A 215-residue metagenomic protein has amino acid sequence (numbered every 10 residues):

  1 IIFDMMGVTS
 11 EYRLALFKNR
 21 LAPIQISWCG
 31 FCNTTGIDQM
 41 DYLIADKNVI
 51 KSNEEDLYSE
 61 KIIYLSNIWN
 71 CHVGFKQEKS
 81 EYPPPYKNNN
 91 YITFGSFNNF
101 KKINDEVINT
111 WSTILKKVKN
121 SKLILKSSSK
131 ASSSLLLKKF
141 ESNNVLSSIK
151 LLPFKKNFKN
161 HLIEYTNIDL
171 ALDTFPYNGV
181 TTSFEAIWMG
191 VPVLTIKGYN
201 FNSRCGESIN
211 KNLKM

Functional and structural regions predicted by a protein language model:
I1-V8: Short N-terminal targeting/anchoring amphipathic segment
D4, F97, K126, D173-T174 (+1 more regions): Thr-Gly-centered strand-to-loop micro-motif
V8, C29-N33, V49, Y177 (+1 more regions): Short, acidic/turn-prone active-site loops that include or flank metal/cofactor- and phosphate-binding residues
Y12, N157-H161, T182: Short acidic active-site motifs
N19-P84: Active-site-proximal region of nucleotide-activated glycan assembly enzymes, centered on histidine/acidic-rich loops
N67-N157, E164-T166: Conserved catalytic-core segment of nucleotide-activated headgroup transferases in glycan assembly
Y165-T166, L170, T174-M215: Catalytic binding pocket for nucleotide-activated donors in carbohydrate/polymer assembly enzymes
